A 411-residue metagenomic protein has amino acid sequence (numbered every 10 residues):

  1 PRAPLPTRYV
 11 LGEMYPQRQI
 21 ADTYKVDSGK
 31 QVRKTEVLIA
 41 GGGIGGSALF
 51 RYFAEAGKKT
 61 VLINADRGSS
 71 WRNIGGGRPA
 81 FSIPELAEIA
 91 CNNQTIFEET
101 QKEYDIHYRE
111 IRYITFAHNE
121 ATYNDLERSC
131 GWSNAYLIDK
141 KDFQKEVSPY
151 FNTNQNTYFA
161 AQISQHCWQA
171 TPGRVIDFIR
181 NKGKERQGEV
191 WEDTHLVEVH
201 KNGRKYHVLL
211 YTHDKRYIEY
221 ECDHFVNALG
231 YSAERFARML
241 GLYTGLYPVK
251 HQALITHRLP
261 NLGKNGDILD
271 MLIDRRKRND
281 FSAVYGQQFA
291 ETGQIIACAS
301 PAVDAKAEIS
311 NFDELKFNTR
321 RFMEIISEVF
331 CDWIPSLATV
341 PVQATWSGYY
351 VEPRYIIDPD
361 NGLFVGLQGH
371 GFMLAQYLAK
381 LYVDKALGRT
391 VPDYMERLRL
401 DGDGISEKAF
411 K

Functional and structural regions predicted by a protein language model:
P1-V37, E55: Extreme N-terminal leader/targeting segments of oxidoreductases
P6-R8, H118-R186, W191-E192, E198-R204: Flavin (FAD/FMN) cofactor-binding and adjacent substrate-gating region of FAD-dependent oxidoreductase domains
E55-W71: Glycine-rich FAD pyrophosphate-binding loop
R67, K215-D267: Central helical "cap/lid" subdomain
I74-P149, A283, E314: Dinucleotide-binding Rossmann-like beta1-alpha1 core, especially the glycine-rich loop that anchors the ADP
V197-E219: Conserved beta-strand-loop-beta-strand element in the redox core of flavoprotein oxidoreductases
L262-D360: Active-site lid/adjacent beta-loop-alpha segment flanking the redox-cofactor pocket in flavoenzymes
E328-K411: C-terminal catalytic lobe of FAD-dependent flavoproteins
